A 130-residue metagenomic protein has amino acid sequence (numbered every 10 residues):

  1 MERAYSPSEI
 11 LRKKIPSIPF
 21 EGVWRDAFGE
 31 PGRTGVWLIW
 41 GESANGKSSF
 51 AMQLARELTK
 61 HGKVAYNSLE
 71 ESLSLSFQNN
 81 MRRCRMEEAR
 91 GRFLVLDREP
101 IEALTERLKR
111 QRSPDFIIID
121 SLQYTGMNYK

Functional and structural regions predicted by a protein language model:
M1-K14: Charged, amphipathic alpha-helical linker segments immediately N-terminal to NTP-binding catalytic cores
K13-K14, K47, K60-K63, K109 (+1 more regions): Context-gated lysine
I15-P31: Pre-Walker A adenine-sensing motif
G32-W40, Q53, R98-K130: P-loop NTPase motor core
R33-A103: Conserved P-loop
